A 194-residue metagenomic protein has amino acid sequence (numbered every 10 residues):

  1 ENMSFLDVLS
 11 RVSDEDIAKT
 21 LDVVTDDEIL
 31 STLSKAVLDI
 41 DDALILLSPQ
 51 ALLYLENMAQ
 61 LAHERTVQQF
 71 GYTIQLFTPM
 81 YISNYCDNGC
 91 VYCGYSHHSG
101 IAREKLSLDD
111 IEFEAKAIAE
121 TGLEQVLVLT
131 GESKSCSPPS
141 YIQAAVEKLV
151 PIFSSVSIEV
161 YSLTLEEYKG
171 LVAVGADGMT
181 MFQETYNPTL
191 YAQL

Functional and structural regions predicted by a protein language model:
E1-F77, N88: Flexible, acidic/Gly-rich N-terminal and inter-domain linker regions that tether and position cofactor-handling modules
D14, A43-Q50, Y95-S96, V126-V128 (+1 more regions): A generic short-segment signal for beta-strand/edge and adjacent turn/coil regions
T32-L33, L46-S48, S83-Y85, C136-P138 (+1 more regions): Short low-complexity stretches enriched in small and charged residues
S34, L38, E64-G71, Y95 (+4 more regions): Generic secondary-structure signature for well-ordered alpha-helical cores
D42, T78, N84-C86, E167 (+2 more regions): Solvent-exposed, flexible loop/coil residues
I45, L53, S83, D87-G89 (+2 more regions): A broad, structure-centric signal for solvent-exposed, well-ordered loop/edge residues that line or flank functional
Q68-D110: Canonical Radical SAM [4Fe-4S] cluster-binding loop centered on the CxxxCxxC motif and its immediate flanking residues
S99-L194: Conserved Radical SAM active-site core
